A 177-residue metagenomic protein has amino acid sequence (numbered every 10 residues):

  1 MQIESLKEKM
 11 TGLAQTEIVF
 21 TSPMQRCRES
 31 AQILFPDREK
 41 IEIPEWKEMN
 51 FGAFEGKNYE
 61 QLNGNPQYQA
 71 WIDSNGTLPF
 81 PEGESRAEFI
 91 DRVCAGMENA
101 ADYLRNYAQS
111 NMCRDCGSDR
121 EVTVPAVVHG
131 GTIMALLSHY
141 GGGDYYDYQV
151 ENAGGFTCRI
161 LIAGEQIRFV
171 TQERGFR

Functional and structural regions predicted by a protein language model:
M1-R38: Active-site-proximal alpha-helix that buttresses catalytic centers in soluble enzyme cores
E4-T11, I90, C94-R105: Generic structural signal for well-ordered alpha-helical scaffold segments
E17, K40, R120-G130: Generic beta-sheet signal
T21-S22, D91, V127-V128: Short beta-strand scaffold positions
S30, T132-I133: Hydrophobic mid-domain F-helix/FG-region of cytochrome P450s
I33, D37, N99, Y103 (+1 more regions): Active-site catalytic microenvironments for nucleophilic, acid-base chemistry
L34-C94: Phosphate-handling substructures
M49-E60, N106-V122, M134-R177: Acidic, low-complexity terminal tails and accessory targeting/binding regions of phosphate-metabolizing enzymes
